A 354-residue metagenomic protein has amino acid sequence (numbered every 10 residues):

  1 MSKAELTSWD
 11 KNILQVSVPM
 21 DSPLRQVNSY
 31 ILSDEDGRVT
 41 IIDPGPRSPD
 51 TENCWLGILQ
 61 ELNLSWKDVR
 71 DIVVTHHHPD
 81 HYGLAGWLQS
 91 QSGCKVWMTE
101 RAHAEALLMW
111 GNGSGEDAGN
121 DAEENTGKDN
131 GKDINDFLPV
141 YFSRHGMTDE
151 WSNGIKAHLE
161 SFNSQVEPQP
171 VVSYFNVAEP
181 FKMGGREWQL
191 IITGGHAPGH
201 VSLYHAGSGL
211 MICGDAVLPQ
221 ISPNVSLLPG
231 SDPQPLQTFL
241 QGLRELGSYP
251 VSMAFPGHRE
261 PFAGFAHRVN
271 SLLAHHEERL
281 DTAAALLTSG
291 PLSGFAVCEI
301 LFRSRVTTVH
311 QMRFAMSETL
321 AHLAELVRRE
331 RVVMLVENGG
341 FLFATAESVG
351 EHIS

Functional and structural regions predicted by a protein language model:
L6-L62, S202-G214, P219: Conserved beta-strand hairpin/beta-sheet module of binuclear metal-dependent hydrolase folds, prominently
N12, L32, D43, H76 (+9 more regions): Divalent metal-coordination and catalytic microenvironments
R25, P46-T51, Q60-P180: Active-site HxH/HxHxD metal-binding segment of metal-dependent hydrolases
R38, S92-K95, V251: A short helix->loop->beta-strand "cap" motif at the edges of active sites that frequently abuts
T40-I42, V73, V96, L210-I212 (+1 more regions): Residue-level marker for buried hydrophobic side chains located in beta-strands that build the well-ordered beta-sheet
P46-P49, W151-S173, V177-K182, E187-L280: Metallo-beta-lactamase
G93-M98, I212-G214, T308: Short hydrophobic/aromatic-enriched beta-strand-loop microsegments
T282-S354: C-terminal regulatory/interaction regions
